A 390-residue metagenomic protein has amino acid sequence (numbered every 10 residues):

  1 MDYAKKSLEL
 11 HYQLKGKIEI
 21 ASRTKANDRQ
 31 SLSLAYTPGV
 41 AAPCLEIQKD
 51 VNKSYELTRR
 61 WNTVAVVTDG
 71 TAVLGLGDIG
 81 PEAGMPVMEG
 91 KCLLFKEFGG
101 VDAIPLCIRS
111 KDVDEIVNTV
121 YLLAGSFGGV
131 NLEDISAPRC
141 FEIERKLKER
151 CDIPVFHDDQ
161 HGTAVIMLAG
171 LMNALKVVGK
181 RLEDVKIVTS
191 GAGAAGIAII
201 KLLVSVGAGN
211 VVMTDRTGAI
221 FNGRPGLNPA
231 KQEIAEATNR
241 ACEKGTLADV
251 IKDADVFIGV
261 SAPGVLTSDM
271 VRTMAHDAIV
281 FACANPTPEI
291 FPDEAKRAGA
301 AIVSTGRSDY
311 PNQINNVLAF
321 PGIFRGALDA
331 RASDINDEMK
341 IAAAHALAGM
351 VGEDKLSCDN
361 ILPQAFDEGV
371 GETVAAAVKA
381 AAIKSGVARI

Functional and structural regions predicted by a protein language model:
M1-V155, A375, A381, S385-R389: N-terminal ligand-binding/catalytic initiation module
Y12, Y55-R60, K96-E97, L122-A124 (+8 more regions): Solvent-exposed alpha-helices and their adjacent loops that cap or buttress functional pockets in soluble metabolic
D69-T71, I79, I108-R109, D134-A137 (+5 more regions): Short, ordered loop/turn segments at secondary-structure junctions
L74, I79-K96, H157, V165-A262 (+1 more regions): Glycine-rich phosphate/diphosphate-binding loop of Rossmann-like nucleotide-binding domains
P105, N131-D134, V155-D158, T189 (+5 more regions): General beta-strand structural signal in soluble alpha/beta enzymes
D158, V178, A282-I390: Adenosine-phosphate binding glycine-rich loop
Q232-I302, R307-D309: Rossmann-like adenosine-cofactor binding region
